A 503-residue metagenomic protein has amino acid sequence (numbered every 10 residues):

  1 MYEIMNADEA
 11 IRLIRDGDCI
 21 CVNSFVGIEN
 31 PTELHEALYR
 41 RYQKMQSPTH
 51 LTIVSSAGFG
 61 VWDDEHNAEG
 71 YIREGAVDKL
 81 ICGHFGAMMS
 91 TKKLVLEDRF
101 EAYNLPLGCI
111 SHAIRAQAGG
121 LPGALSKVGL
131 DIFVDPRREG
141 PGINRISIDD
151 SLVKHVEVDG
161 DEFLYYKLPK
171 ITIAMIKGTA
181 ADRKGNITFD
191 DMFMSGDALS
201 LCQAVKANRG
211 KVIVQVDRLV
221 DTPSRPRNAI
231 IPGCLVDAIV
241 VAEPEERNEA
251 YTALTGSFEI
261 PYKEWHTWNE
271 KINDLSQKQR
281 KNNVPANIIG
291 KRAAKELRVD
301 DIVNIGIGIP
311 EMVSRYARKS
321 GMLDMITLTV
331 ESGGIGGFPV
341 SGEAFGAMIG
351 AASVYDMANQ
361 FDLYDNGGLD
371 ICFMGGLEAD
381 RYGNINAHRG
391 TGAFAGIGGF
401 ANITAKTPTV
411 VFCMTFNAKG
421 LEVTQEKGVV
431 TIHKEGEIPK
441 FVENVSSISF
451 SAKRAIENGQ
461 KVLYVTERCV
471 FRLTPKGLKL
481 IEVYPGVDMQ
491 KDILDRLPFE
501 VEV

Functional and structural regions predicted by a protein language model:
Y2-R12, V26-Q43, A57-Y71, A76-I272 (+1 more regions): Conserved phosphate- and dinucleotide-binding cores of soluble alpha/beta proteins, encompassing both enzyme active
N6-C19, P169, R292-I302: Glycine-rich phosphate/diphosphate-binding loops that line cofactor/substrate pockets in enzymes
D18, S47-L51, D78, D300-D301: Nucleotide donor/acceptor-binding cores
C19-S24, T52-S55: Short glycine-rich or small-residue beta-strand-to-loop segments that form or flank ligand, phosphate, metal/Fe-S
L38-L51, I326: Beta-solenoid repeat scaffold
T49, Q279-N283, K291-A294, R298 (+2 more regions): Glycine-rich phosphate/ribose-binding loops and adjacent secondary-structure elements that form binding surfaces
K271-P285: Glycine-rich phosphate-binding "P-loop"
